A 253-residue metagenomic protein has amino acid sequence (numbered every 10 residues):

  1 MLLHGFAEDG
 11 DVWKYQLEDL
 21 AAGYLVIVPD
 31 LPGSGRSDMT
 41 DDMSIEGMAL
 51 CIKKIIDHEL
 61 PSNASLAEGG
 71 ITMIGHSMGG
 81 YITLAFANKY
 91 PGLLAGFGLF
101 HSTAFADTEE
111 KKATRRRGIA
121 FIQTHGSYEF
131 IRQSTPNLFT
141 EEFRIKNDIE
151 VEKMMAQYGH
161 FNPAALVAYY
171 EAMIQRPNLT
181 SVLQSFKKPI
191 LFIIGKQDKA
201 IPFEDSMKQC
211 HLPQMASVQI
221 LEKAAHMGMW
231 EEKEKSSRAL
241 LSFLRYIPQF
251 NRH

Functional and structural regions predicted by a protein language model:
M1-G5, I194: The conserved beta1-alpha1 loop
G5-E8, S77: Active-site glycine-rich loops that stabilize anionic/oxyanionic intermediates across multiple enzyme folds
A7, L31-G35, A104, A225-G228: Alpha/beta-hydrolase active-site loop signature
Y15-E18, Y24-I74, A85, K89-L93 (+1 more regions): Active-site loop/oxyanion-hole signature of alpha/beta-hydrolase fold enzymes
E18, S185-A225, W230: Conserved loop-alpha-helix segment in the C-terminal half of the alpha/beta-hydrolase fold that carries the catalytic
L93-A104, T108: A conserved short beta-strand
A106-A113, H125-S185: Conserved alpha/beta-hydrolase catalytic His-Asp/Glu region
M215-H253: Catalytic active-site module of serine/aspartate enzymes centered on a nucleophile-bearing elbow/loop
